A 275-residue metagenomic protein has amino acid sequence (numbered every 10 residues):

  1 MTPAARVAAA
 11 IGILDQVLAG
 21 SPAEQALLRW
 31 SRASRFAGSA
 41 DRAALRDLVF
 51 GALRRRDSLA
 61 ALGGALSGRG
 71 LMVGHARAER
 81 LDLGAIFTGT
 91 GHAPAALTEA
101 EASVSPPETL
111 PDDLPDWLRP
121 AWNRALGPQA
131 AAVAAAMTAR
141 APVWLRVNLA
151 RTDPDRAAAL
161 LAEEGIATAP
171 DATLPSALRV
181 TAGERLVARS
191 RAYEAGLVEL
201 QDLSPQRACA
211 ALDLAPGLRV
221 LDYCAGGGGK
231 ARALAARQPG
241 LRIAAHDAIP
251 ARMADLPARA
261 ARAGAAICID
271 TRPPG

Functional and structural regions predicted by a protein language model:
M1-G275: S-adenosylmethionine
